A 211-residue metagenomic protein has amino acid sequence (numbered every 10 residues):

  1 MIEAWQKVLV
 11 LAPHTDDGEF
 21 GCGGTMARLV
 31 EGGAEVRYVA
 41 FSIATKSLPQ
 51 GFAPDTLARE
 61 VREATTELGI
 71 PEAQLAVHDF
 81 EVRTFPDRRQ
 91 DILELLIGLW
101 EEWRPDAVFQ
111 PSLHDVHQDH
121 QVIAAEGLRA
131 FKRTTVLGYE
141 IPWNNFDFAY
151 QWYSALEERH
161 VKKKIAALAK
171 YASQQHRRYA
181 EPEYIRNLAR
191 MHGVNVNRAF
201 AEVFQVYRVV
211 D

Functional and structural regions predicted by a protein language model:
M1-T135, Y184, L188-A199: Active-site beta-strand->loop->alpha-helix modules in alpha/beta enzyme cores, enriched in Gly/His/Asp(Glu)
A40, V77-D79, G138, Y153-A155 (+1 more regions): Structural signal for conserved beta-strand scaffold positions within catalytic alpha/beta enzyme cores
P54-L57, I141-W143, R159: Short acidic alpha-helix initiation/capping motifs at coil-to-helix transition points, especially at protein N-termini
A64-L68, A155, A167-S173, L188: Helix-loop "lid/cap" segments that line or gate small-molecule binding pockets
V82-P86, N144-F146, H160-V161: A short acidic, often aromatic-flanked loop/helix-cap motif at beta-alpha or helix-coil junctions that lines enzyme
T134-A155: Short, flexible loop segments at boundaries between secondary-structure elements
R159-I185: A charged, well-structured terminal subsegment
N197-D211: Short, basic/aromatic-enriched C-terminal tail that caps enzymatic domains
